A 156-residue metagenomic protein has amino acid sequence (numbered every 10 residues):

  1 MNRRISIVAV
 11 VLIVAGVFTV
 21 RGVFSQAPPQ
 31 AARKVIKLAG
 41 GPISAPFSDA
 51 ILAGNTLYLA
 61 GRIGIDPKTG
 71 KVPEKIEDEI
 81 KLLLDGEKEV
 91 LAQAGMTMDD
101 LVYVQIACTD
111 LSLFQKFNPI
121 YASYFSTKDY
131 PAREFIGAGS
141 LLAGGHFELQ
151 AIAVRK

Functional and structural regions predicted by a protein language model:
R4-D85, E89-V102, A107-K156: N-terminal presequence-like segments and the immediate start of the first folded domain
